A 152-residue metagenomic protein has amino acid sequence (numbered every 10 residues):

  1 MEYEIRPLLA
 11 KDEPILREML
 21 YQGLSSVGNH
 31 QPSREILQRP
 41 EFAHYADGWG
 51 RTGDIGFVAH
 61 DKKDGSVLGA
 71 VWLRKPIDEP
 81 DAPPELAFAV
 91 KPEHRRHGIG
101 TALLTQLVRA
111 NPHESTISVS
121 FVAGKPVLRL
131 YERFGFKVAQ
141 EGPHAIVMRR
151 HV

Functional and structural regions predicted by a protein language model:
Y3-E18: A short beta-loop-alpha structural element at the N-terminal edge of CoA-dependent acyl/N-acetyltransferase catalytic
E4, A87-A89, S118-S120: Short aromatic/hydrophobic contact patches that present stacked aromatics for nucleic-acid/ligand binding
A10, Q22-K91: Acetyl-CoA-dependent GNAT
A82-P83, A110-A123: Conserved GNAT acetyl-CoA-binding A-motif
V90, R96-A110, E132-R133: Conserved acetyl-CoA-binding loop-helix of GNAT-fold acetyltransferases
R95, I117-R129, H144-I146: Conserved beta-strand-loop-alpha-helix junction that forms the acyl-donor binding cleft
E132-G142: Conserved acetyl-CoA-binding loop of GNAT-fold acetyltransferases
